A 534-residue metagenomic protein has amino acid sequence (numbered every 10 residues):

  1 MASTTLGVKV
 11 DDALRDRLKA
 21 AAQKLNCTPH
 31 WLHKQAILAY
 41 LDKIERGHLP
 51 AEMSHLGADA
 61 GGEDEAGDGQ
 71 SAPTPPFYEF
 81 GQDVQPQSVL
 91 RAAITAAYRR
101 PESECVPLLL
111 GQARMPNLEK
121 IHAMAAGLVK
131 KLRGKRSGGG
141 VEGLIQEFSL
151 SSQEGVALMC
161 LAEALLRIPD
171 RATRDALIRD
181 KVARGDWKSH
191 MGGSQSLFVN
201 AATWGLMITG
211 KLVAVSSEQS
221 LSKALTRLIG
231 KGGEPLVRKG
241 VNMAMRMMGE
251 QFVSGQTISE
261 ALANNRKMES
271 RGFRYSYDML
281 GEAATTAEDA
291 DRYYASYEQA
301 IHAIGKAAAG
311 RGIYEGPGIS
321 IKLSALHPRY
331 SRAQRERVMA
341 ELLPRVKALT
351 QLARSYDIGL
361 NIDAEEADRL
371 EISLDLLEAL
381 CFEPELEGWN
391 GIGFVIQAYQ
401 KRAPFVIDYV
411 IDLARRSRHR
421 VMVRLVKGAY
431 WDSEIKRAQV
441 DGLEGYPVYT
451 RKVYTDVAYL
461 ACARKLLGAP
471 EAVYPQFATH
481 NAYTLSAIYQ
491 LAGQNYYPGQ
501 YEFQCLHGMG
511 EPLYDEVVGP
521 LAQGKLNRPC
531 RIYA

Functional and structural regions predicted by a protein language model:
M1-A2, D12-A13, Q35, A66: A detector of short terminal or domain-flanking linear segments
M1-V10, K19, Q23: Short Lys/Arg-rich basic patches
T5, K9, A13, T28 (+1 more regions): Amphipathic alpha-helical recognition patches that constitute DNA-binding helices
A21, K43-G47, L491: Residue-level signal for well-ordered alpha-helical positions
T28-L49: Short, basic amphipathic alpha-helical segments that act as recognition/interaction helices in nucleic-acid-binding
K43-G67: Short, positively charged interaction helices/loops
E63-A534: Positively charged, amphipathic and often flexible ligand-engagement surfaces
